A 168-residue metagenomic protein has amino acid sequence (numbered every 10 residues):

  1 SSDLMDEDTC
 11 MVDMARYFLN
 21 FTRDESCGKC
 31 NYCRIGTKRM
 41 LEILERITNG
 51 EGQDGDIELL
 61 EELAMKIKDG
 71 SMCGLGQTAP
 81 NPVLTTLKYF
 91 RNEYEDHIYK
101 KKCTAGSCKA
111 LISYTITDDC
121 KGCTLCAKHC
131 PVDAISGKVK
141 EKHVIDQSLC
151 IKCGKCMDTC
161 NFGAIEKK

Functional and structural regions predicted by a protein language model:
S1-L4, I165-K167: Generic detector of short, aliphatic-rich beta-strand segments that form the cores of beta-sheets in diverse domain
S2-S113, D118: Redox cofactor-anchoring modules in respiratory/redox and cofactor-processing assemblies
N31-K38, I116, L125-V144, K155-K168: Iron-sulfur cluster-binding cysteine motifs and their immediate structural context in ferredoxin-like electron-transfer
